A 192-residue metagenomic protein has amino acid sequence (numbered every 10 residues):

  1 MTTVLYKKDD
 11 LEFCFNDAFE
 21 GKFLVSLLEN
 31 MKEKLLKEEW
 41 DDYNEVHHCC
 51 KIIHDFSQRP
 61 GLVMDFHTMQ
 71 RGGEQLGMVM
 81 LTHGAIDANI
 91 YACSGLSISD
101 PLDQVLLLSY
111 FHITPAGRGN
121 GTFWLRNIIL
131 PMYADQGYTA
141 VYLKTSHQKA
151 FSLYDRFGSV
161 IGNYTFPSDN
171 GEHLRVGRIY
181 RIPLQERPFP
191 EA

Functional and structural regions predicted by a protein language model:
M1-D42, F189-A192: Conserved N-terminal entry element of GNAT/NAT acetyltransferase domains
H48-H112, A116, D169-L174: Conserved acyl-donor/pantetheine-binding loop and adjacent beta-alpha core of acyl/acetyltransferases and related
C93-S94, Y133-A134, F151-R156: Acidic/histidine-enriched, beta-strand-rich ligand/metal-binding domains
L108, I128-Y133, A150: Short hydrophobic clusters on alpha-helical segments that form packing/core surfaces in small helical domains
I113, R118-M132: Conserved acetyl-CoA-binding loop-helix of GNAT-fold acetyltransferases
Y133-S146: Conserved GNAT acetyl-CoA-binding A-motif
H147, P167-A192: C-terminal "cap" of GNAT-fold acetyltransferases
D155-Y164: Conserved acetyl-CoA-binding loop of GNAT-fold acetyltransferases
